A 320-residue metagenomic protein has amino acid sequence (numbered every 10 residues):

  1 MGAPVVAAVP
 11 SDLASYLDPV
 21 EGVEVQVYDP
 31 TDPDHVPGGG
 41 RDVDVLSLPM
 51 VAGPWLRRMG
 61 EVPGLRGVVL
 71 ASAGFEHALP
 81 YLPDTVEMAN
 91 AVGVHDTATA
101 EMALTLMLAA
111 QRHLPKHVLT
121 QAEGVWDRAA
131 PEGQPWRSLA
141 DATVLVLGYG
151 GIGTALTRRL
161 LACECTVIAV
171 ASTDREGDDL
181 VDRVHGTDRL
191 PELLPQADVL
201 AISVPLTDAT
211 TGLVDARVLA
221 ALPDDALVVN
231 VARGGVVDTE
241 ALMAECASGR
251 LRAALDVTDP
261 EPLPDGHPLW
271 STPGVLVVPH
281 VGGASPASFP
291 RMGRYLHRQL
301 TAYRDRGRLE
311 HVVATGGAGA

Functional and structural regions predicted by a protein language model:
M1-L46, A320: N-terminal glycine-/charge-rich "phosphate-binding" loop or analogous flexible N-terminal tail
S15-E21, H35-R41, R58-E61, H77-D84 (+2 more regions): Short loop/helix-cap segments at secondary-structure boundaries that form the rim of catalytic
G38-G40, M59-V62, L139, L193-A197 (+2 more regions): A short, aliphatic-rich alpha-helical micro-motif
D44-Q121: Phosphate/diphosphate ligand-binding glycine-rich loop within oxidoreductases
M50, S72, I202-P205, V231-A232 (+1 more regions): Glycine-rich, N-terminal phosphate-binding loop of Rossmann-like dinucleotide-binding domains
V118-A155: Glycine-rich NAD(P)-binding loop of Rossmann-like domains
T173-P268: Rossmann-like adenosine-cofactor binding region
D225, V231-A320: Rossmann-like dinucleotide-binding domain for NAD(H)/NADP(H)
